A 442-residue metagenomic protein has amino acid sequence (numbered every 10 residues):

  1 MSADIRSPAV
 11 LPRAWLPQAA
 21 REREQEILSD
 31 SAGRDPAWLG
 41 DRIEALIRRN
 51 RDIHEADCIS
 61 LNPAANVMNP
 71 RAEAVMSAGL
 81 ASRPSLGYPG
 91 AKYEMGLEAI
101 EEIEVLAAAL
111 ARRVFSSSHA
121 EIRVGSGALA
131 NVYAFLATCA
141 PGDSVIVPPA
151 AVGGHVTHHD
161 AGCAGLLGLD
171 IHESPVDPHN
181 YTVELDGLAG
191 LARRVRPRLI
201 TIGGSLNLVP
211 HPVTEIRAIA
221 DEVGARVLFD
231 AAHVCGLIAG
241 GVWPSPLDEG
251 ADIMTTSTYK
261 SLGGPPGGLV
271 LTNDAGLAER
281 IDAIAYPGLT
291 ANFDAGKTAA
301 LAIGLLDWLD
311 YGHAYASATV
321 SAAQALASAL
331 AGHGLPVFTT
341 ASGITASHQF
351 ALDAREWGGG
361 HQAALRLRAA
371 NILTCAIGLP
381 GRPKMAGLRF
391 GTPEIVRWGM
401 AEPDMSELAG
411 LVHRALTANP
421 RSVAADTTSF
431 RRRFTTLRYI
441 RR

Functional and structural regions predicted by a protein language model:
M1-L106, A218, R438-R442: N-terminal glycine-rich, Lys/His-bearing helix-loop that initiates the first secondary-structure elements of many
S2-A19, S321, G332, R382-R442: PLP-dependent enzyme catalytic core of the Aspartate aminotransferase-like
I5-P17, E24-S31, E102, L106-P336 (+3 more regions): Conserved PLP-enzyme active-site core in the AAT-like
R51-D57, R83-P89, A278-D282, A300-D307 (+3 more regions): Short acidic (Asp/Glu) and glycine-rich catalytic loops that position anionic groups and cofactors
L61-A65, Q349-R355, V396-R397: Short, well-ordered beta-strand elements within core beta-sheets of diverse protein domains
P89-G90, H119-A120, N292-A295, G312-A318 (+4 more regions): Flexible, glycine/charged-enriched surface loops at secondary-structure junctions
L289, A369-T374, G410: A common structural junction motif
L305, A316, V320-A364, T374-G387 (+1 more regions): Conserved small-domain helix->loop->beta segment predominantly found in fold-type I
